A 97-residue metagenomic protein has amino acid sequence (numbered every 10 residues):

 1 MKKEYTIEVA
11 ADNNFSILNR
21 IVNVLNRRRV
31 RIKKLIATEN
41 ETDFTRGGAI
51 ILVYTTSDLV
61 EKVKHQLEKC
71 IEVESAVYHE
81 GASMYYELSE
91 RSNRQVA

Functional and structural regions predicted by a protein language model:
M1-G47, L52-A97: Long, contiguous binding/interaction regions
